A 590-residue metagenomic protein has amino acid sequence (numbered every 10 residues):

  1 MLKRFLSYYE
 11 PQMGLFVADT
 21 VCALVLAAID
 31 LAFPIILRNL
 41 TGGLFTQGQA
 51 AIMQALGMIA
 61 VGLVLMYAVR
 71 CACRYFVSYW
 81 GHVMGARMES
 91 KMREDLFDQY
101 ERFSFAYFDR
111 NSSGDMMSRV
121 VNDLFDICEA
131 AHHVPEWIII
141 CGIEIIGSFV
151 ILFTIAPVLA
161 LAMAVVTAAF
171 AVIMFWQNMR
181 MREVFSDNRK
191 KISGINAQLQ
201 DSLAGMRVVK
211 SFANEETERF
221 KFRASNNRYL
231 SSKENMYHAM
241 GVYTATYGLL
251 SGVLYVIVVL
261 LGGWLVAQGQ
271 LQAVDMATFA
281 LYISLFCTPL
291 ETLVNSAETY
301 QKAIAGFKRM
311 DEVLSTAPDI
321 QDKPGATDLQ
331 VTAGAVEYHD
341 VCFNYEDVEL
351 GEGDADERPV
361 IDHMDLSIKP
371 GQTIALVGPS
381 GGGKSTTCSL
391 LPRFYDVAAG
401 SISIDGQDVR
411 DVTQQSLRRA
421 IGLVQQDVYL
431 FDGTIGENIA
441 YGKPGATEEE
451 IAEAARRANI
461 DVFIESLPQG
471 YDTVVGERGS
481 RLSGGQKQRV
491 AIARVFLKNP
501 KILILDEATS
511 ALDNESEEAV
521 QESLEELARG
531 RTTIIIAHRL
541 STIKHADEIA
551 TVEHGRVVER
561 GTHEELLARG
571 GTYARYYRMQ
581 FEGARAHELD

Functional and structural regions predicted by a protein language model:
Y9, V77, G81-G85, E101-I146 (+1 more regions): Juxtamembrane loop-to-helix connectors within ABC transporter transmembrane domains
P11, L15-V25, G62-M66, H133-D187 (+2 more regions): Transmembrane helices of ABC transporter permease
F16-F76, F153-V158, G269-A273: Transmembrane helix-loop-helix hairpins at lipid-water interfaces of multipass membrane proteins, especially the type-1
T46, I52-Q54, I151-V165, N235 (+2 more regions): Helix-loop-helix
Y100, F222, Y338-D340: Conserved catalytic Walker-motif region of ABC-type ATPase nucleotide-binding domains
F105-A106, N122-A131, P135, I139 (+9 more regions): An intracellular "coupling" helix at the cytosolic face of ABC transporter transmembrane type-1 domains
L329-D590: ABC-type nucleotide-binding domain
